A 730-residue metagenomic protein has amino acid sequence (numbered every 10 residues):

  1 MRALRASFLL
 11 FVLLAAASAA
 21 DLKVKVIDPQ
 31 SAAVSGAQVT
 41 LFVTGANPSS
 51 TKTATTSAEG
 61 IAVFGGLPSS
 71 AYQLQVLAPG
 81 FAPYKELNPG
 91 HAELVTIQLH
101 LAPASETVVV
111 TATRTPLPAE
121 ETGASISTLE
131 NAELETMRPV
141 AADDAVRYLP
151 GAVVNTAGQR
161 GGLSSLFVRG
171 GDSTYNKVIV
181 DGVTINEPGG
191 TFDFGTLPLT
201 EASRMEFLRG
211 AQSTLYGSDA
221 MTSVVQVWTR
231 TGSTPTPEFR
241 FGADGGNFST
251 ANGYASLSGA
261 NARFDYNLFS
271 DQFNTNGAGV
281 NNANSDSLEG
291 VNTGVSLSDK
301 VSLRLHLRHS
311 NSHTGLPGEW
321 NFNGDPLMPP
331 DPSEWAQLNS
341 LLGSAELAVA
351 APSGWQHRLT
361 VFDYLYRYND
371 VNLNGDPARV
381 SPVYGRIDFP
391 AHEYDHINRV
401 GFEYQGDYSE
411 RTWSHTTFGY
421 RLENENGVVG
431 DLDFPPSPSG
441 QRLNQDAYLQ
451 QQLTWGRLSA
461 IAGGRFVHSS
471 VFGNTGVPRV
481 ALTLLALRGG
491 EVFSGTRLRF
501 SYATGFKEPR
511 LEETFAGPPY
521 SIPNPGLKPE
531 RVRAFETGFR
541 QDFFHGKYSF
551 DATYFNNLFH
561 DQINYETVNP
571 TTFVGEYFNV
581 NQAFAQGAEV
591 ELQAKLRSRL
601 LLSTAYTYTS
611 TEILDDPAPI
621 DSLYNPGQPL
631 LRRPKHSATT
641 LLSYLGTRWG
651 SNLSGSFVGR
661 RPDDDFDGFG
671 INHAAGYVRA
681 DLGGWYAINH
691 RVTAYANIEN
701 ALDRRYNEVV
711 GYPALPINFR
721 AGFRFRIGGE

Functional and structural regions predicted by a protein language model:
T40-T44, L77-P79, H91-T136, D143 (+2 more regions): Short, acidic, small-residue-rich periplasmic hinge/interaction motif at the N-terminus of Gram-negative outer-membrane
D143-T184, S203: Extracytoplasmic beta-strand/coil segments of soluble accessory domains associated with Gram-negative outer-membrane
V183-R209, W228, N524: Short acidic/polar hinge/loop motifs at secondary-structure boundaries that mediate gating or recognition
N247-N274, G279-L316, S333-L359, E410-H415: Transmembrane beta-barrel wall of Gram-negative outer-membrane proteins
S256, V295-S296, F500, F535 (+2 more regions): Conserved C-terminal beta-signal and adjacent last beta-strands/turns of outer-membrane beta-barrel proteins
R263-F264, G354-N374, G427, G489-S494 (+5 more regions): Membrane-embedded beta-barrel scaffold of Gram-negative outer-membrane proteins
S298, L347, R411-H415, P435-N557 (+3 more regions): Structural signature of Gram-negative outer-membrane beta-barrels, strongest in the C-terminal barrel of TonB-dependent
T454-A460, F555-L558, F578-D665, T693 (+1 more regions): Gram-negative outer-membrane beta-barrel transporters
